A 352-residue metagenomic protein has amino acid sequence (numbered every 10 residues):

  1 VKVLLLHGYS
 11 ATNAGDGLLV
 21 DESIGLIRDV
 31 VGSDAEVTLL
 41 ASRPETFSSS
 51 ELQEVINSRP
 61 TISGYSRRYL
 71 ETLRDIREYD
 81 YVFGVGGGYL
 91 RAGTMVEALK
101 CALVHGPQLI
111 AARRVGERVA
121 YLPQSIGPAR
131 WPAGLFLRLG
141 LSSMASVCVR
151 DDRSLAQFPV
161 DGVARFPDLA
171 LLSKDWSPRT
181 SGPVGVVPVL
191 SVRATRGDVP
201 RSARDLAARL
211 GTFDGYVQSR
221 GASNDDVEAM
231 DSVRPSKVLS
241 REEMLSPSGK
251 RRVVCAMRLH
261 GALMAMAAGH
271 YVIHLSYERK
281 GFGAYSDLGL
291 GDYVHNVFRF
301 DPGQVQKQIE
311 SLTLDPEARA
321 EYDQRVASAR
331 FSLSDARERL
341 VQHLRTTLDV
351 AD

Functional and structural regions predicted by a protein language model:
V1-D352: Active-site anion-handling motifs in enzyme catalytic cores
